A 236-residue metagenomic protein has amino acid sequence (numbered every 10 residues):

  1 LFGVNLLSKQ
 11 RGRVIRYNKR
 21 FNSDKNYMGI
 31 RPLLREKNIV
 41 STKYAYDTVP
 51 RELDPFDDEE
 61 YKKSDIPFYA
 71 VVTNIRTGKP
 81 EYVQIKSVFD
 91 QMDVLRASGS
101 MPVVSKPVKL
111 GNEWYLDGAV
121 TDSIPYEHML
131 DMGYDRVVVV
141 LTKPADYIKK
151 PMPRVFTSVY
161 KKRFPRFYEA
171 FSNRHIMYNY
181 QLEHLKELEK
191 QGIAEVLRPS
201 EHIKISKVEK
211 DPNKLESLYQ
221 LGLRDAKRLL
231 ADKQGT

Functional and structural regions predicted by a protein language model:
L1-V49, Q84, F89-A97, L141-M152: Patatin-like phospholipase
S8-K9, R154-S158, P212-E216: Short, hinge-like loop/turn segments at secondary-structure boundaries
S23-P32, T73-G78, R166: Acidic/polar active-site rim loop that often engages polyanionic ligands
V40-K63, M177-N179, E183-L185, V196-E201: C-terminal domain-closing interface element
P55, D122-S123, L182, P212: Structural motif corresponding to alpha-helix initiation and N-cap regions
K62-V140, P144-T157: Active-site gating loop/helix substructures
M152-S172: Acidic, Ser/Thr-rich peripheral helices and adjacent loops at domain boundaries
Q181-T236: C-terminal helical/tail subdomains of lipid-metabolizing enzymes
